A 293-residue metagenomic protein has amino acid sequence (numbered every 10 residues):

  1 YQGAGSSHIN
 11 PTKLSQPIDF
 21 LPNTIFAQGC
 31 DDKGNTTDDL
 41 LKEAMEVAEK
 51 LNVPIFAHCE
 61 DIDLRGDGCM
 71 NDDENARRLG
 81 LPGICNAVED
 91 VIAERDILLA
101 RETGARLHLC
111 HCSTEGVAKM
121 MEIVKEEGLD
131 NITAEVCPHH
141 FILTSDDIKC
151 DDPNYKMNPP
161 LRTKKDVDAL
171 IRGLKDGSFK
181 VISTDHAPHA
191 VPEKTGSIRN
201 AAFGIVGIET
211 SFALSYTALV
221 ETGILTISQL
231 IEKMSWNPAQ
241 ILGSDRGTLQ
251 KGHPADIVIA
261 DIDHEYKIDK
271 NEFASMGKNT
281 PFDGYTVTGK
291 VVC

Functional and structural regions predicted by a protein language model:
Y1-T12: Metal-cofactor-binding active-site regions of metalloenzymes
Q2, D31, D261: Conserved residues at the C-terminal ends of beta-strands
T12-I182: Histidine/acidic residue-rich metal-binding segments in metalloenzymes
G66, K119, P192-E193, D269-K270: Short glycine-/acidic-enriched loop or helix-start segments at secondary-structure transitions that form or flank
R78-R106, N154, K175-D176, K180-V181 (+1 more regions): His/Asp/Glu-enriched, well-ordered alpha-helical/loop segment that forms or immediately abuts the divalent-metal
T114, H139, A187-H189, H264-E265: Short, glycine-/Ser/Thr-/acidic-enriched flexible segments
K164, A239-G243, M276: Short gly/ser/thr-rich secondary-structure transition/capping motifs
S197-N200, P254-C293: C-terminal cap of metal-dependent C-N hydrolases
